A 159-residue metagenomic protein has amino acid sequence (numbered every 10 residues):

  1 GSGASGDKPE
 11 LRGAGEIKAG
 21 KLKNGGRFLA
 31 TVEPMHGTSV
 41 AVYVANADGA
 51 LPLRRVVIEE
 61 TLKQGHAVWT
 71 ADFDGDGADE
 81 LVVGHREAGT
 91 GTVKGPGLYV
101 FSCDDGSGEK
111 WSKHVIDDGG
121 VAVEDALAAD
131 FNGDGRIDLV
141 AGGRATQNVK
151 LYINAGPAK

Functional and structural regions predicted by a protein language model:
G1-K159: Beta-propeller-forming repeat regions
